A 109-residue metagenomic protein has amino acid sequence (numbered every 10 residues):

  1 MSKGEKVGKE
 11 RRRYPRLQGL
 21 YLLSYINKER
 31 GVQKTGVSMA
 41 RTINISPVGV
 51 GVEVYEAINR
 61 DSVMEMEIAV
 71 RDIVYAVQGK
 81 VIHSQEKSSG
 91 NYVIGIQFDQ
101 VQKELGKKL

Functional and structural regions predicted by a protein language model:
M1-I45: N-terminal helix initiation/capping motif
Y14, E53-A57, I73: Short, surface-exposed secondary-structure edge patches
S24, R60, Y92-L109: Short solvent-exposed strand/turn elements
I26, I45, S84-Q85, V101: Residue-level recognition of beta-strand microenvironments
I26-D61, E65, G95: Short strand-loop-strand
T42, G79-V81: Conserved hydrophobic positions within beta-strands
D72-Q78: Short, Lys/Arg- and Gly-enriched loop/turn segments at beta-strand edges
